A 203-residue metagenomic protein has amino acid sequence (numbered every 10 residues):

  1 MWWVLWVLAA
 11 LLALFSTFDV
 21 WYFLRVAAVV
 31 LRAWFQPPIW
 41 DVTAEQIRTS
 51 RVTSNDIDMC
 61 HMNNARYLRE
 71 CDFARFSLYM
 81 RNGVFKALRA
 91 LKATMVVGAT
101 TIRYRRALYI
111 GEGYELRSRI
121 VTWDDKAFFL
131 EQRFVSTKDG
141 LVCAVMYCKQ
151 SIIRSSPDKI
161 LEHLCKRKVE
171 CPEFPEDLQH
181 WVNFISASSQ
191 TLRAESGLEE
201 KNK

Functional and structural regions predicted by a protein language model:
M1-W34, L108-I110, R119-K203: HotDog/MaoC-like acyl-thioester-processing domains
A33-T43: Membrane-cytosol interface motif
T43-E45, V97, G113, A127: A general secondary-structure signal for short beta-strands and their flanking turns/coil in non-transmembrane regions
T43-S54: Short amphipathic
S54-M59, Y104-R106: Short helix-to-loop capping/linker segments positioned immediately adjacent to catalytic or ligand/cofactor-binding
I57-L68, N202: A conserved, well-ordered hydrophobic junction motif at loop->secondary-structure transitions
C71: Active-site-proximal betaalpha loop/short-helix elements that scaffold phosphoryl/nucleotidyl transfer chemistry
F76-T122, V145-Y147, S151: Hydrophobic beta-strand-centered segment that forms part of the acyl-chain substrate-binding groove
